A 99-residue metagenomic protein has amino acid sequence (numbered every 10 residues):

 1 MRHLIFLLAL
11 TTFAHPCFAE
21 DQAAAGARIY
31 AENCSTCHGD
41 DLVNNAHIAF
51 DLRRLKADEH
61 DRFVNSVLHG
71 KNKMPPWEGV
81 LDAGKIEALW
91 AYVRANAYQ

Functional and structural regions predicted by a protein language model:
M1-L4: Positively charged n-region of N-terminal signal peptides that target proteins for export
F6-L10: Hydrophobic helical h-region of N-terminal Sec-dependent signal peptides in bacterial secretory/periplasmic proteins
T11-I29: Electrostatic cytochrome c docking/interface patches
A23, A27-A31, L81, Y98-Q99: Short sequence/structural segments immediately N-terminal
A23-A27, G39-S66: Gly/Gly-Pro-rich "capping" loops immediately C-terminal to redox-active cysteine motifs in periplasmic/lumenal
Y30-T36, D41, G70: Short pre-active-site segment immediately N-terminal to redox-active cysteine/selenocysteine motifs in thiol-based
N45-R53, L68-Q99: Axial heme c-ligation environment in periplasmic c-type cytochrome domains
